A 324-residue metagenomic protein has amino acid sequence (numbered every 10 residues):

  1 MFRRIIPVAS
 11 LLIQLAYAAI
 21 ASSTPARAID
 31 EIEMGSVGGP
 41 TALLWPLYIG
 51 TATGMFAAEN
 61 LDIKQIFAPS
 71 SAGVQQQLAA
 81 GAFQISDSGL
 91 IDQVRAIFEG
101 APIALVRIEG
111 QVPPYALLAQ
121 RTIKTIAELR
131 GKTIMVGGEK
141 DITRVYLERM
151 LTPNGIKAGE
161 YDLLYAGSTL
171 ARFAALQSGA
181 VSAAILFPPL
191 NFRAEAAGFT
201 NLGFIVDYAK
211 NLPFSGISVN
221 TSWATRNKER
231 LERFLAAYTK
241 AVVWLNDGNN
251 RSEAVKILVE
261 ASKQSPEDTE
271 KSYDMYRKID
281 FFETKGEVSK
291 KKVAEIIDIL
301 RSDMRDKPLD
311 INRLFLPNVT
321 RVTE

Functional and structural regions predicted by a protein language model:
M1-R4: Positively charged n-region of N-terminal signal peptides that target proteins for export
P7-S22: Bacterial N-terminal signal peptides
S22-A28: Sec/Tat signal peptide C-region and signal peptidase I cleavage site
A28-G159, L163-A166, R172-S178, S182-P188 (+2 more regions): Short, glycine-/small- and polar/acidic-enriched structural segments that line small-molecule recognition paths
F83, D87, Q177, M275-K291 (+1 more regions): Short amphipathic alpha-helical segments at helix boundaries and their inter-helical linkers
I91, L170-E260: Pocket-lining segment of extracytoplasmic ligand-binding domains
T225-D306: Secondary-structure end/capping motifs
A294-E324: Conserved C-terminal helix/tail region of periplasmic/extracytoplasmic solute-binding proteins
